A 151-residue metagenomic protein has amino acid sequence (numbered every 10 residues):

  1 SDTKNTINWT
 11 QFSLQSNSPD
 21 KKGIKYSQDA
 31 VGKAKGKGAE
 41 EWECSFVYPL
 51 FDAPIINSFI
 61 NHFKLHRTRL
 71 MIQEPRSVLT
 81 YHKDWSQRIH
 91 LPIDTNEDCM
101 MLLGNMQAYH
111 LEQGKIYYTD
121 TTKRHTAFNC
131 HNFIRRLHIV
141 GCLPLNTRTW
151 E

Functional and structural regions predicted by a protein language model:
S1-S58: Non-heme Fe(II)/2-oxoglutarate
G38, M106-L111, Y117, T147-W150: Catalytic phosphate/metal-binding cores of nucleic-acid and nucleotide-processing enzymes, i.e., regions that mediate
I55-P75: A short glycine-rich, His/Asp/Glu-containing loop-to-beta-strand
I72-Q73, K83-C99: Short, conserved beta-strand element in jelly-roll/cupin
E74-R76, G114, T122: Tight coil/turn sites that cap or link beta-strands
L79-Y81, C99-M101, T119-N132: Short beta-strand His + acidic residue motifs that chelate non-heme Fe in jelly-roll/DSBH and cupin folds
I89-P92, I116-Y118, N132-W150: A short hydrophobic beta-strand segment most commonly corresponding to one strand of the jelly-roll/cupin
P92-Q113: A short beta-strand-loop-beta hairpin characteristic of the jelly-roll/cupin
